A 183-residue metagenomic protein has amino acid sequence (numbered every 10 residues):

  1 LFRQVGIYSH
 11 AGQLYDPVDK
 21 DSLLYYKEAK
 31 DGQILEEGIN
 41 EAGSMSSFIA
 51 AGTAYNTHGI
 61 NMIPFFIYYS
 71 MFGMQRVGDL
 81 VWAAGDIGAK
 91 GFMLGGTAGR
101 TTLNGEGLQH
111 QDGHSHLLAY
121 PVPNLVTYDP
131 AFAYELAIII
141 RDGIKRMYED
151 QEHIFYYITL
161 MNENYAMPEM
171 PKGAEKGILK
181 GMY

Functional and structural regions predicted by a protein language model:
L1-M170, A174-K180: Thiamine diphosphate
